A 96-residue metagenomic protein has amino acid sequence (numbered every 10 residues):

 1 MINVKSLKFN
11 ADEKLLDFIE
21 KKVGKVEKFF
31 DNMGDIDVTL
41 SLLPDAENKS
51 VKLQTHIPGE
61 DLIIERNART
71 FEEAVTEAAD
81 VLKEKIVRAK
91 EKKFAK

Functional and structural regions predicted by a protein language model:
M1-K96: N-terminal, polar/charged subdomain of small-to-medium soluble alpha/beta proteins
